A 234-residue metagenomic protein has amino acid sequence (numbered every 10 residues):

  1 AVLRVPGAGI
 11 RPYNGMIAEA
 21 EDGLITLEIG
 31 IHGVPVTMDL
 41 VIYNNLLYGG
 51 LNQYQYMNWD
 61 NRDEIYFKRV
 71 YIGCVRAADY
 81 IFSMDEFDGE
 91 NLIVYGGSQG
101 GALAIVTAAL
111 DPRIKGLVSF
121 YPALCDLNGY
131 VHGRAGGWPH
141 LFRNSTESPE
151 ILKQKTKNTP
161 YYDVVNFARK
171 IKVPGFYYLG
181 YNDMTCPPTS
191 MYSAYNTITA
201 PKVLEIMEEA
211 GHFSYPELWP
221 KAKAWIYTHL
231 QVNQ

Functional and structural regions predicted by a protein language model:
A1-G9: Short beta-strand element of the alpha/beta-hydrolase
A8-D22: The serine-hydrolase catalytic nucleophile loop
A18-E21, I25-I72, G129-W138: Cap/lid segment of the alpha/beta-hydrolase catalytic domain
Q53-S98: Gly/Ser-rich "nucleophile elbow"/oxyanion-hole loop immediately N-terminal to the catalytic nucleophile in hydrolases
G101, I105-I151, I206, S214-E217: Hydrolase active-site cap/lid region
I151-F167: Active-site nucleophile elbow and catalytic-triad environment of alpha/beta-hydrolase enzymes
K170-I171, Y177-L179, D183: Short beta-strand/loop motif that positions the catalytic acidic residue of the alpha/beta-hydrolase fold
T185, Y192-Q234: C-terminal catalytic histidine-bearing segment of alpha/beta-hydrolase fold enzymes
